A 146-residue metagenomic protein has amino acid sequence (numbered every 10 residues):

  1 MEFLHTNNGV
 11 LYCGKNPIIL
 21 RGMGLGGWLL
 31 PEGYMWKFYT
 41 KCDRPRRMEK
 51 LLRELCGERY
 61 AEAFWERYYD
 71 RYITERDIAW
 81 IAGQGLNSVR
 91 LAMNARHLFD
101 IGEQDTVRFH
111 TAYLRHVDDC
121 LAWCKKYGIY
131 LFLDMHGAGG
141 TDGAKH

Functional and structural regions predicted by a protein language model:
M1-H5: Secreted/periplasmic carbohydrate-active enzymes, especially glycoside hydrolases
T6-L20, L25-H146: Active-site mouth of glycoside hydrolases
